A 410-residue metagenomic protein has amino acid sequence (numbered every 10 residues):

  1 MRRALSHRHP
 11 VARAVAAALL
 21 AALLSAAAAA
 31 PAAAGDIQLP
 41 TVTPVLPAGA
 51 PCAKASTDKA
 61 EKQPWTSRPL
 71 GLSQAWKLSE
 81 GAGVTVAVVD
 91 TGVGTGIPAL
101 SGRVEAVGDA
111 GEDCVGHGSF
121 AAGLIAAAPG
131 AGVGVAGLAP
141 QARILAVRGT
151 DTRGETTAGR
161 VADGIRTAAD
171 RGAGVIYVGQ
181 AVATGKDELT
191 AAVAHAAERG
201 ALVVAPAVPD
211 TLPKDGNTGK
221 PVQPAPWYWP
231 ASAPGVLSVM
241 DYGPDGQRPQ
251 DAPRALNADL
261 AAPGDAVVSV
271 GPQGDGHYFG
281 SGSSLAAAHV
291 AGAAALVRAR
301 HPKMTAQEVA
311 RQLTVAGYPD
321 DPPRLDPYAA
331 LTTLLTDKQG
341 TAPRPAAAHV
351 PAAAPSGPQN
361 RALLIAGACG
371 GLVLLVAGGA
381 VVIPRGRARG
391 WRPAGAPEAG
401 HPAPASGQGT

Functional and structural regions predicted by a protein language model:
M1-G35, I365-R385: Secretory targeting and sorting signals
R2, S6, A21, S25-A82: Protease zymogen maturation seam
Q74-V86, V93-V104, G111-T157, R254-N257 (+1 more regions): Subtilisin-like serine protease catalytic core
A82-T85, Q141-R143, D170-I176, E198-V203 (+1 more regions): Loop/turn elements at helix/coil->beta-strand transitions in domains of secreted/extracellular proteins
T91-T95, A110, A131, T150-G154 (+6 more regions): Solvent-exposed loop/turn segments at secondary-structure junctions within structured extracellular/periplasmic domains
D151-W229: Substrate-binding/access-modulating region of protease and related hydrolase catalytic domains
W227-A299: Extracellular S/T/G-rich loop segment that most often corresponds to the catalytic His/Ser-adjacent loop
H301-T410: C-terminal subdomain of the subtilisin-like protease fold in secreted/lumenal serine endopeptidases
